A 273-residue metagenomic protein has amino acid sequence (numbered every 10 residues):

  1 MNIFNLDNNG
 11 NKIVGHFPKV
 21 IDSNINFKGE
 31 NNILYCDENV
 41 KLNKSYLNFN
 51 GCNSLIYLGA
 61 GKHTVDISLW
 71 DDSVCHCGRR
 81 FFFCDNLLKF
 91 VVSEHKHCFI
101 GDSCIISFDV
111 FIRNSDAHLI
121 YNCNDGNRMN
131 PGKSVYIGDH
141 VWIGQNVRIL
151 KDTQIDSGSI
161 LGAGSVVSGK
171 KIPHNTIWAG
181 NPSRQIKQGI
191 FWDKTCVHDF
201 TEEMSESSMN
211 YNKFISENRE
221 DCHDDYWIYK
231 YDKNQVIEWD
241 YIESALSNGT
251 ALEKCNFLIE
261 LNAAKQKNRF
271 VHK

Functional and structural regions predicted by a protein language model:
M1-I21: Short Lys/Arg-enriched alpha/beta "domain-start" segment
M1-I3, F90, K273: Polar low-complexity intrinsically disordered regions
D7, K12, N26, N48 (+3 more regions): Generic detector of intrinsically disordered, low-complexity, polar/charged segments
N24, E30-Q154, S165, K170 (+2 more regions): Flexible, glycine/small-residue-enriched loop-and-beta-strand segment within the central core of proteins
F108-F257: Glycine-rich hexapeptide-repeat left-handed beta-helix
L258-K273: Extended non-globular C-terminal regions
